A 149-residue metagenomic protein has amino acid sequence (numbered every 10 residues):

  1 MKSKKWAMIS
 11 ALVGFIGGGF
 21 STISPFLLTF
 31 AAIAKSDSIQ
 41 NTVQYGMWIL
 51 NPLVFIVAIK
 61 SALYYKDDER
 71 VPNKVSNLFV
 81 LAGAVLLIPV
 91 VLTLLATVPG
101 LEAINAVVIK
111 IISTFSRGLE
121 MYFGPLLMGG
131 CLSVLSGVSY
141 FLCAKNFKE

Functional and structural regions predicted by a protein language model:
M1-S24, L142-E149: Cytosolic juxtamembrane helix and N-cap/initiation of the first transmembrane helix
K2-I9, K35-T42, D68-L78, R117-G124: Membrane-interfacial loop-to-transmembrane-helix junctions in polytopic alpha-helical membrane proteins
M8-G18, W48-N51, G83, G130: Residues within membrane-spanning alpha-helices of integral membrane proteins, especially the hydrophobic core/packing
G14-G19, V80-L94: Hydrophobic alpha-helical membrane-insertion segments
T29-Q44, L92-L127: Interfacial non-cytosolic loop connecting adjacent transmembrane helices
Q44-K60: Generic alpha-helical transmembrane segments
A58-I88: Loop-to-transmembrane helix junctions at the membrane interface
A58-S61, M128-E149: Membrane-water interface at the C-terminal end of transmembrane alpha helices
